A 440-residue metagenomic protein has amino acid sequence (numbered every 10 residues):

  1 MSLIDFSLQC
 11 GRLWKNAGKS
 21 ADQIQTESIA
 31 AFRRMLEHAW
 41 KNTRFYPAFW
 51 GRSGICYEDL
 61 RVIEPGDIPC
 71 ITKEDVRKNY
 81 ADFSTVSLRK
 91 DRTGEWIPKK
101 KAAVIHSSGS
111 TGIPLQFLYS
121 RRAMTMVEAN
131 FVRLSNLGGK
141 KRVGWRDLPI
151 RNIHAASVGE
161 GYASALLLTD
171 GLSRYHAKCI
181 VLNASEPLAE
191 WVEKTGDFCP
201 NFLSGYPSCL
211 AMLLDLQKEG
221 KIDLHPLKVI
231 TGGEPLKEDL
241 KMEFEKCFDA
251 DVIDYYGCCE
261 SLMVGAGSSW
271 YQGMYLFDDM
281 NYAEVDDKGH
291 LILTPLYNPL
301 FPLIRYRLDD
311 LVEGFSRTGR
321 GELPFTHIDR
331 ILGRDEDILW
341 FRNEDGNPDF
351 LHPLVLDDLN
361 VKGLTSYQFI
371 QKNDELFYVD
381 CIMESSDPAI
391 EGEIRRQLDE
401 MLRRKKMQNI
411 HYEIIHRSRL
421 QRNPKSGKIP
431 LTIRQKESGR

Functional and structural regions predicted by a protein language model:
M1-H106, I113-R133, G139-W145, D197 (+5 more regions): Nucleotide 5′-phosphate-binding alpha/beta core
A39, S107, L203, G257 (+4 more regions): Residue-level signal for inorganic ion chemistry
I105, M242, L356: Active-site phosphate/pyrophosphate- and oxyanion-stabilizing loops and adjacent acidic/basic residues in soluble
R122-F131, R151-C209: AMP-binding/adenylate-forming
N183-E186, E190, P200-K241, D254-E260: Adenylate-forming
L203, L300, R305-K406: AMP-binding/adenylate-forming catalytic core of the ANL superfamily
L227, L236-G319: Conserved AMP-binding/adenylate-forming
